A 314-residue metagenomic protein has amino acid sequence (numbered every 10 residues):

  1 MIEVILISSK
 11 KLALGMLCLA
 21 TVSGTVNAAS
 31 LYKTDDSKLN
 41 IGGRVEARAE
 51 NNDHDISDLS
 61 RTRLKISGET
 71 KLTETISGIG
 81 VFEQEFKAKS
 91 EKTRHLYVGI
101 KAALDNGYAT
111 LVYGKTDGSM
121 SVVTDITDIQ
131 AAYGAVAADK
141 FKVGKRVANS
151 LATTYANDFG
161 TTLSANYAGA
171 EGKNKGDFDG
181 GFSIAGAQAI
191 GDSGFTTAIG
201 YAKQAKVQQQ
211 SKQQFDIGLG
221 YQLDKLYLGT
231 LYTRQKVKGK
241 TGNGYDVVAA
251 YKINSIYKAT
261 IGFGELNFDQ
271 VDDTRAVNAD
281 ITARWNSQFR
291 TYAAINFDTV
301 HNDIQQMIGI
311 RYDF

Functional and structural regions predicted by a protein language model:
M1-T34, K38, T73: Cleavable N-terminal export/targeting peptides
S30-A170, F178, A187-Q188: Outer membrane beta-barrel
A47-N51, Q84-A88, K115-S119, Y167-E171 (+7 more regions): Transmembrane beta-strands of outer-membrane beta-barrel pores
S57-T62, K92-L96, K145-N149, F178-F182 (+4 more regions): Residues that define the transmembrane beta-barrel architecture of outer-membrane proteins
G68-T70, I100-L104, T153-N157, Q188-I190 (+5 more regions): Residue-level signature of outer-membrane beta-barrel architecture
L72-G78, D105-L111, F159-A165, D192-I199 (+3 more regions): Repeated loop/turn-to-beta-strand initiation elements of outer-membrane beta-barrel proteins
D177-N278: Detector for outer-membrane/organellar transmembrane beta-barrel domains, recognizing the amphipathic beta-strand
I281-A283, D303-F314: Outer-membrane beta-barrel "beta-signal"
